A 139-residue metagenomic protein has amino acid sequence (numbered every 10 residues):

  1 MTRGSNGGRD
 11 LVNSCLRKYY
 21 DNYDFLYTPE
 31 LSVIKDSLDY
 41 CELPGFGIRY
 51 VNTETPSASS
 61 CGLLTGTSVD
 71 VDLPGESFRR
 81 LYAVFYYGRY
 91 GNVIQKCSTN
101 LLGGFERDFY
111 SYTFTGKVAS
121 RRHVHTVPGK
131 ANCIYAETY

Functional and structural regions predicted by a protein language model:
M1-Y139: Acidic, low-complexity segments
